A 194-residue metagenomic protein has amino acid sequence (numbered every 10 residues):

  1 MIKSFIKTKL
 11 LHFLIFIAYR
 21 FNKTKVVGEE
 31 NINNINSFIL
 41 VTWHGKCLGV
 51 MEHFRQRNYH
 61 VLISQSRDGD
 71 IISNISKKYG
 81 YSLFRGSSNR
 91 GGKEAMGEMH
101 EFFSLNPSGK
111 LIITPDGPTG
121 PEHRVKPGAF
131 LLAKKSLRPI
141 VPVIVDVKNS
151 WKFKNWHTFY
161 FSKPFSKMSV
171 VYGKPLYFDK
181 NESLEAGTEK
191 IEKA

Functional and structural regions predicted by a protein language model:
M1-G49, R55, Y81, G97-E101 (+2 more regions): Membrane-anchoring hydrophobic helices of lipid-metabolizing enzymes
S37-G91, S136, K152: Catalytic core of membrane glycerolipid acyltransferases/transacylases, capturing the structured, soluble-facing
S37-I39, N58, S108-I112, V141: Residue-level preference for the first positions of well-ordered beta-strands
G69-I72, A95-F103: Short, charged beta->alpha transition segments
K77-G80, F102-F103, H157-S162: Short, hinge-like loop/turn segments at secondary-structure boundaries
M99-L132, S136: Catalytic-site beta-strand/loop segments enriched in glycine and acidic/polar residues
K126-E182: A cross-family acyltransferase "interaction/gating" segment
D179-A194: Charged, glycine-interspersed solvent-exposed loop segments at helix/strand-loop junctions that cap or gate access
